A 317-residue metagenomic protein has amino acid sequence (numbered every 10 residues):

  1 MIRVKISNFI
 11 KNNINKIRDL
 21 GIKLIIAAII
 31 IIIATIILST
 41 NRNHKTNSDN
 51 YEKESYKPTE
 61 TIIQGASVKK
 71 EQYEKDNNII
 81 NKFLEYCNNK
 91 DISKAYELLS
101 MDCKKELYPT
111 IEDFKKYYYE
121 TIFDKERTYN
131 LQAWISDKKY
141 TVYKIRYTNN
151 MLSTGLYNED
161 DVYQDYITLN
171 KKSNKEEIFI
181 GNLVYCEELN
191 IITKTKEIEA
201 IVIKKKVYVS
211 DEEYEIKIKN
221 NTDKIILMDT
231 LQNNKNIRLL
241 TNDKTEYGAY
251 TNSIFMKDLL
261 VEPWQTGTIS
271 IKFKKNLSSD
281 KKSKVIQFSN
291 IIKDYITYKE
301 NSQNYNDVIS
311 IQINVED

Functional and structural regions predicted by a protein language model:
M1-L20: N-terminal Lys/Arg-rich, disordered targeting/topogenic segments
K23-I37: Hydrophobic membrane-insertion alpha-helices, especially the h-region of bacterial N-terminal signal peptides
R42-E85, N89: Short, low-complexity N-terminal intrinsically disordered segments enriched in polar/charged residues
S93-I145, N150, I237-R238, D243-A249: Short solvent-exposed beta->alpha transition segments
S136-K217, L260-V261, T268-D317: Exposed beta-sheet edge and beta->alpha loop/turn motif
I216-I225: Asparagine-centered strand-capping/turn motif at beta-strand->loop junctions
K224-N233: Short, hydrophobic/aromatic beta-strand segments
Y247-D258: Solvent-exposed serine/threonine-rich low-complexity stretches and specific carbohydrate-binding patches
